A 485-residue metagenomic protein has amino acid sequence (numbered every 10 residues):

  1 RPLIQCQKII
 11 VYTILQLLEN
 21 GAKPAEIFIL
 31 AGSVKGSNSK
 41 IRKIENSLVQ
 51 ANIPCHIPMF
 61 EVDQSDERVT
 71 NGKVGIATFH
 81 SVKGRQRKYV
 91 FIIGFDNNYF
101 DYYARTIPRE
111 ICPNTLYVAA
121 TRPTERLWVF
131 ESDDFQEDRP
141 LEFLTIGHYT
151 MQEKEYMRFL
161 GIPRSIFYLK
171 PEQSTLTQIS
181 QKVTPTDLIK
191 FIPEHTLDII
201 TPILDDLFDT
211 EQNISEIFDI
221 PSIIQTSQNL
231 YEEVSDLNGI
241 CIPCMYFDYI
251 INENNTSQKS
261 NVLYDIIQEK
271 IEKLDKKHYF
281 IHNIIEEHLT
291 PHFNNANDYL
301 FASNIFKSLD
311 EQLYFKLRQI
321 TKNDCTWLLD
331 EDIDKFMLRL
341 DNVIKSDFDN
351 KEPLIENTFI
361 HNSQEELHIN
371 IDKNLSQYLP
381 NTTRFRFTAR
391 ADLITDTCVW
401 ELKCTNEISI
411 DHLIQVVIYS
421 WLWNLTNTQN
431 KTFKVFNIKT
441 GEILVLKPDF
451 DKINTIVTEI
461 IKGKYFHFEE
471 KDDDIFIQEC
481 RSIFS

Functional and structural regions predicted by a protein language model:
L3-W128, E137-L160: Core RecA-like ATPase module of SF1/SF2 helicases and allied nucleic-acid translocases
S33, T78-S81, L375, T395 (+1 more regions): Short, flexible loop/turn elements at secondary-structure junctions
T115, T124-D205: Helicase C-terminal subdomain and adjacent C-terminal extension
E131-F135, Y378-K462: Nucleic-acid nuclease catalytic cores
F143-E155, V435-S485: Domain-level recognition of nuclease-like catalytic cores that cleave nucleotide substrates
Y168-N297: Nuclease-adjacent, charged terminal/linker segments that flank catalytic cores
N297-H361: Solvent-exposed, charged helical/coil patches that constitute nucleic-acid or partner-interaction surfaces
T326, N342-D396, I408: Active-site metal-binding core of divalent-cation-utilizing nuclease and nuclease-like domains
